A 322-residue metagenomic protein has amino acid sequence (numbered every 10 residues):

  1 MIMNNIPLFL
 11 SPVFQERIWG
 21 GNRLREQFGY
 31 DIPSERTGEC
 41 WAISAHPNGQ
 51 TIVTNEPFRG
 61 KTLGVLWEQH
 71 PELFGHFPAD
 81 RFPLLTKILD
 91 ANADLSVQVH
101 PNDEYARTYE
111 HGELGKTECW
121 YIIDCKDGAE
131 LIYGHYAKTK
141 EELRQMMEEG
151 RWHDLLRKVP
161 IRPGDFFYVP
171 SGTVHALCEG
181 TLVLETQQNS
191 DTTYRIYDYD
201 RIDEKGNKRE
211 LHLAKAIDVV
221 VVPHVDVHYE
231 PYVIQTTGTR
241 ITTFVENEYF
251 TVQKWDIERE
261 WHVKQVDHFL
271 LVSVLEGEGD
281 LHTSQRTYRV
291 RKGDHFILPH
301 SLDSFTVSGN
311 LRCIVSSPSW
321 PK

Functional and structural regions predicted by a protein language model:
M1-K138, D198-V227, V252, C313 (+1 more regions): Transition-metal
R81, L89-D94, C125-G128, T173-T193 (+3 more regions): Ligand-binding loop in jelly-roll beta-barrel domains
T86, L95, G112, E118-Y121 (+5 more regions): His/acidic/aromatic-lined binding-pocket segments of jelly-roll/cupin-type domains and related regulatory beta-sandwich
V99-P101, I123-K126, H135-A137, M147 (+6 more regions): Short, structured patches in soluble enzyme cores that scaffold and shape functional sites
Q145-W152, E276-D280: Short, structured beta-strand/loop micro-motifs enriched in basic residues and often containing a Trp
W152-L155, F166-Y168, V174-V225: An exposed, glycine/acidic-rich loop-and-rim segment of catalytic or binding clefts
L156-Y168, S284-L302: Short acidic-glycine-tyrosine-enriched beta hairpin
P231-D294: Acidic/His-leaning functional-site neighborhoods
